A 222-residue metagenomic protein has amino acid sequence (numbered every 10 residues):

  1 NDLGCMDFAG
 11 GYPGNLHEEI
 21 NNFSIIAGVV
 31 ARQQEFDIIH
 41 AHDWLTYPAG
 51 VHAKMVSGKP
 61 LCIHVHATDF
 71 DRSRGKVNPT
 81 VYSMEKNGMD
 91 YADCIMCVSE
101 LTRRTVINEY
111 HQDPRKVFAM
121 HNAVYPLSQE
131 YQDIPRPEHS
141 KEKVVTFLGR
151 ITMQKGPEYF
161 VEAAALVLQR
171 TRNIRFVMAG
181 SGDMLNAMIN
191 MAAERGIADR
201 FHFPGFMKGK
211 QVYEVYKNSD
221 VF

Functional and structural regions predicted by a protein language model:
N1-Q34: A conserved catalytic-core segment of Leloir-type glycosyltransferases
E19-I26, K59-C62, F70-N87, P126 (+1 more regions): Nucleotide-sugar donor phosphate/pyrophosphate-binding loop at the beta->alpha transition of glycosyltransferases
G28-Q33, M55, N78-I95: Membrane-proximal helix-turn-helix segments that form the acceptor-binding/catalytic region of lipid-linked
L101, A123: Carbohydrate-associated surface elements
P137-A164: Conserved donor-binding/catalytic core segment of Leloir-type glycosyltransferases
A179, N186-K210: Nucleotide-activated donor-binding/catalytic signature segment of Leloir-type glycosyltransferases, i.e., the conserved
R200, K217-F222: Acidic donor-binding loop of glycosyltransferase active sites
F206-M207, E214-S219: Short alpha-helical donor nucleotide-sugar binding micro-motif in glycosyltransferases
